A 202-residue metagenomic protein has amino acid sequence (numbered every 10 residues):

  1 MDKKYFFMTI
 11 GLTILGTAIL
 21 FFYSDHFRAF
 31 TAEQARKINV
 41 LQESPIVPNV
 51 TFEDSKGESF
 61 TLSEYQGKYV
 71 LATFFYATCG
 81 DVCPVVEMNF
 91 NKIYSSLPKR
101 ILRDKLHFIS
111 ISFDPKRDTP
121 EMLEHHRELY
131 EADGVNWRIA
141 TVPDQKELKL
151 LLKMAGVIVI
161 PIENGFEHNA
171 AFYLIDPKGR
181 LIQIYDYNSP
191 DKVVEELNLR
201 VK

Functional and structural regions predicted by a protein language model:
M1-N49: N-terminal targeting signals for export/organelle localization
K37-V70: Short extracytoplasmic
P45-V47, Y65-Y69, R103-L106, D118 (+1 more regions): Extracytoplasmic
F60-F90, I109: Short active-site neighborhood of thiol/selenol oxidoreductases, capturing the structured segment around
Y69, Y94-I101, Y130, L152-V159 (+2 more regions): Sec/Tat-exported extracytoplasmic proteins
E87-L151: Structural microenvironment flanking redox-active thiols in thiol-disulfide oxidoreductases
I158, I162-K202: Thiol-/selenol-based redox modules, centered on thioredoxin-like and closely related oxidoreductase domains
